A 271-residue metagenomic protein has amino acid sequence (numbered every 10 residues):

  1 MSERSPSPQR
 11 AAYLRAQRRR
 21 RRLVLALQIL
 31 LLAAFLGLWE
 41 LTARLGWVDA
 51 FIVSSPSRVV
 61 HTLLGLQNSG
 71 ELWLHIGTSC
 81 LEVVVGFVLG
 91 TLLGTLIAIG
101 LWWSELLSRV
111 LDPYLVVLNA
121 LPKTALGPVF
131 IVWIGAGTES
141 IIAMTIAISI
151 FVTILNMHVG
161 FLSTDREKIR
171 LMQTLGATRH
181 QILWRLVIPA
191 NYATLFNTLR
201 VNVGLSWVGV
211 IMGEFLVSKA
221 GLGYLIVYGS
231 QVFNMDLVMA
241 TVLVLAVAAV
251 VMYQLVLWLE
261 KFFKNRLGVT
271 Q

Functional and structural regions predicted by a protein language model:
M1-L31, Q254-Q271: Transmembrane alpha-helical segments of polytopic membrane transport and secretion proteins
Y13-Q17, R44-T91: Periplasmic/extracellular loop-to-transmembrane helix junction in inner-membrane transport proteins
V85-L115: Transmembrane-helix boundary motif in ABC transporter permease subunits
E105, L162, M239-Q271: C-terminal transmembrane helix and the adjacent membrane-cytosol boundary/short C-terminal tail of inner/organellar
V116-V152, V159-G160: Generic hydrophobic transmembrane alpha-helix motif, especially the helices
L121, F161-E167, L171-N191, Q231: Short helix-to-coil transition segments within interhelical loops that connect adjacent transmembrane helices
I131-W133, V208-L245, G268-Q271: Glycine-rich helix-loop "coupling/hinge" segments at transmembrane-helix boundaries in multipass transporters
A143-A147, H180-G213, L245: Transmembrane alpha-helices
